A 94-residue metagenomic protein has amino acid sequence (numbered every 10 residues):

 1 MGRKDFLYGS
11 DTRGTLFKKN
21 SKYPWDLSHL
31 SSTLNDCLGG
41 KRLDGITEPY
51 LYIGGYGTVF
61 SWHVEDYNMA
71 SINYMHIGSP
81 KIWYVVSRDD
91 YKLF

Functional and structural regions predicted by a protein language model:
M1-F94: Conserved N-terminal structural segment that caps and organizes enzyme catalytic cores in eukaryotes
